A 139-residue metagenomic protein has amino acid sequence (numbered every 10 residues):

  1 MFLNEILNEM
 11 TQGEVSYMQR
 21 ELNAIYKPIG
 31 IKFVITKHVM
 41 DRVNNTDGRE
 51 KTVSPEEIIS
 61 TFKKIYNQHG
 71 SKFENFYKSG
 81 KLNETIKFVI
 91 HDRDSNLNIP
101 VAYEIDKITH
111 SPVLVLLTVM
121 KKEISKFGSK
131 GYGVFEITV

Functional and structural regions predicted by a protein language model:
F2-V139: Ribonuclease/tRNase effector modules and their secretory precursors
